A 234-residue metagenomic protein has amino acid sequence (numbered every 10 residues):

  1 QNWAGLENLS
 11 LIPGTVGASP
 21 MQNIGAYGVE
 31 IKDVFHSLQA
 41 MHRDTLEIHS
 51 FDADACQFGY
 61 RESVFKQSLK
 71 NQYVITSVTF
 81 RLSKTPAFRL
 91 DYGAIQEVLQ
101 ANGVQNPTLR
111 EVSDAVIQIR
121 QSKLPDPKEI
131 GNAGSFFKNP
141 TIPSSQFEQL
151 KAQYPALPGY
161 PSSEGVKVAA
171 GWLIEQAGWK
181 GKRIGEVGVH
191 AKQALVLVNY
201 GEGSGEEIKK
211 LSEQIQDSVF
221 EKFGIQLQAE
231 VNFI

Functional and structural regions predicted by a protein language model:
Q1-T45: Anion-binding (especially nucleotide phosphate/pyrophosphate-binding) glycine-rich loop and adjoining beta-alpha core
I48-V198, E202-E206, K222-I234: Phosphate/pyrophosphate- and phosphate-bearing ligand-binding catalytic cores of soluble enzymes
